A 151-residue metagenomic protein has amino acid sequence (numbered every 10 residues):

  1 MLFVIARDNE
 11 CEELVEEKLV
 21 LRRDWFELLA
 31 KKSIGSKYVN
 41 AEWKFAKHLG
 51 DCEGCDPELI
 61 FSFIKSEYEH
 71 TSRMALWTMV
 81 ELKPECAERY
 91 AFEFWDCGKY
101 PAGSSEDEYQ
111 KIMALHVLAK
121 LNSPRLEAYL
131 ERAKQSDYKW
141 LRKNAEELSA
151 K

Functional and structural regions predicted by a protein language model:
M1, L21-G35, E53-K65, P84-Y100 (+1 more regions): Amphipathic alpha-helical scaffolding segments comprising HEAT/armadillo-like alpha-solenoid repeats
L2-L21, N40-E53, S62, S72-E85 (+2 more regions): Structural detector for internal amphipathic alpha-helices that build alpha-solenoid repeat scaffolds
K37-Y38, E67-E69, G98-K99, E106-D107 (+1 more regions): Short inter-helical turns and helix N-cap capping residues of alpha-solenoid HEAT/ARM repeat scaffolds
K134-E146: Short glycine/proline-enriched turn or capping motifs at secondary-structure junctions
